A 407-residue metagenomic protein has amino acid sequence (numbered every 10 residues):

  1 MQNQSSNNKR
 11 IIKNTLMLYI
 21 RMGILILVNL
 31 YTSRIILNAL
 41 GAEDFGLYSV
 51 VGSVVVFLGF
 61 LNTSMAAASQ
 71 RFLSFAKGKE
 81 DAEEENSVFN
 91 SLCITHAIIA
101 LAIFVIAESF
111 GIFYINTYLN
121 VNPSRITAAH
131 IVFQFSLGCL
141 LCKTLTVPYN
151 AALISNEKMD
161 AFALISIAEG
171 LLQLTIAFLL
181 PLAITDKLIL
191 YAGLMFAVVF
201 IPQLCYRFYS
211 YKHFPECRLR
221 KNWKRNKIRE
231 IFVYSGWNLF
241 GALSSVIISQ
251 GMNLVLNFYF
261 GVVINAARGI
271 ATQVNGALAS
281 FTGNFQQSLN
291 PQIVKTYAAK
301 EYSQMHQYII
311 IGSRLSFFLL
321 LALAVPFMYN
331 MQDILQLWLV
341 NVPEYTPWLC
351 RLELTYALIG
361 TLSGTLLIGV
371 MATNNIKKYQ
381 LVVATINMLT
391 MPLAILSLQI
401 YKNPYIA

Functional and structural regions predicted by a protein language model:
M1-I11, L188-L194, L204-S249, Q292 (+1 more regions): Interhelical loop/hinge segments that connect adjacent transmembrane helices in multipass membrane
N8, L140-S166, F178-L179, I189 (+1 more regions): Membrane-interface junctions at transmembrane-helix termini in multi-pass inner-membrane proteins
K9-L25, T63-N116, T127-L137, S303-L323 (+1 more regions): Membrane-water interface segments that mark the loop-to-transmembrane alpha-helix transition
R10-F75, F104, E108, Q173-L174 (+2 more regions): Signature of the first transmembrane helix
L37-A39, E43-D44, E157-D160, L171-Q203 (+2 more regions): Membrane-interface helix-loop junctions in multi-pass transport and translocation proteins
G46-N62, S91-T95, I201, G236-W237 (+4 more regions): Alpha-helical transmembrane segments of polytopic membrane transporters and translocases
T63-K79, S155, F214-P215, A271 (+2 more regions): Helix-loop junctions and terminal segments of transmembrane helices in multi-pass membrane transport/translocation
C93-Y118, F178-L179, L204, H306-T361 (+1 more regions): Alpha-helical transmembrane segments of multi-pass membrane transport and lipid-handling proteins
